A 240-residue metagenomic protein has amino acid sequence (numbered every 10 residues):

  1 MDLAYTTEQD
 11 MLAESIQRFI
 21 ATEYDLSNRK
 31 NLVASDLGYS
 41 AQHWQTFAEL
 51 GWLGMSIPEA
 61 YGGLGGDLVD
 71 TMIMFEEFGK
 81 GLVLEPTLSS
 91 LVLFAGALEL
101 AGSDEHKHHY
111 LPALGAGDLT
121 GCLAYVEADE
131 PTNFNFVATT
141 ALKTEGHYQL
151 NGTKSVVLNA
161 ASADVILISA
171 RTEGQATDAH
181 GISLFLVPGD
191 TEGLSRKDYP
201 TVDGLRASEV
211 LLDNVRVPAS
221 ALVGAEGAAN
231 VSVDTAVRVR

Functional and structural regions predicted by a protein language model:
D2-E8, L12, W52, G79-K80 (+1 more regions): Glycine-rich beta->alpha junctions and the first turn(s) of the following alpha-helix
Q9, I20, G51, P58 (+7 more regions): Buried hydrophobic positions in well-ordered alpha/beta secondary-structure cores of metabolic enzymes
I16-T22, G102-H109, E145-N151, L184-G193 (+1 more regions): Long, well-ordered alpha-helical segments
E49-H108, P112-G117, L158-V165: Internal helix-loop-helix
G65-M74, N133-V137, V187, L211 (+1 more regions): Structural signature of FAD isoalloxazine-binding scaffolds in flavoprotein oxidoreductases
G117-V126: A short, Trp-centered hydrophobic/proline-enriched beta-strand micro-motif
T139-L142: A structural signal for short hydrophobic beta-strand segments in well-ordered beta-sheet cores
N151-S195: A short core secondary-structure module
